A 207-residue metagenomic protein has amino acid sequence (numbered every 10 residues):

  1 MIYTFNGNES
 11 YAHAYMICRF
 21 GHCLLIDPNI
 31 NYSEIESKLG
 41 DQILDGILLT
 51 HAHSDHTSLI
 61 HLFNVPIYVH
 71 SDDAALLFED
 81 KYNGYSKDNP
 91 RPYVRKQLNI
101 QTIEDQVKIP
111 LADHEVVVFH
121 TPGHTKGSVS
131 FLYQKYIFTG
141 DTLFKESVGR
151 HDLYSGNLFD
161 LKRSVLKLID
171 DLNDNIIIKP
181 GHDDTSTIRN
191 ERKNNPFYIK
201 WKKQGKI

Functional and structural regions predicted by a protein language model:
M1-F5, M16-C18, Q106-L132: Core dinuclear metal-dependent hydrolase active-site scaffold
M1-Q42, S130-G140: Conserved beta-strand hairpin/beta-sheet module of binuclear metal-dependent hydrolase folds, prominently
S10, N31, H53, D73 (+3 more regions): A generic "binding-loop/recognition-motif" signal
Y15, F78-D80, R189-E191: Short, well-ordered secondary-structure micro-motifs
C23, E115-H120, T125-K206: Metallo-beta-lactamase
I26-P28, L49, D113, P180: Small/polar loops that bind or transfer phosphate-bearing groups
P28-N29, S71, D141, H182: Fold-independent oxyanion-binding glycine-rich loops and adjacent beta-strand/coil segments at enzyme active sites
I30-K108, F197-K200: Active-site HxH/HxHxD metal-binding segment of metal-dependent hydrolases
